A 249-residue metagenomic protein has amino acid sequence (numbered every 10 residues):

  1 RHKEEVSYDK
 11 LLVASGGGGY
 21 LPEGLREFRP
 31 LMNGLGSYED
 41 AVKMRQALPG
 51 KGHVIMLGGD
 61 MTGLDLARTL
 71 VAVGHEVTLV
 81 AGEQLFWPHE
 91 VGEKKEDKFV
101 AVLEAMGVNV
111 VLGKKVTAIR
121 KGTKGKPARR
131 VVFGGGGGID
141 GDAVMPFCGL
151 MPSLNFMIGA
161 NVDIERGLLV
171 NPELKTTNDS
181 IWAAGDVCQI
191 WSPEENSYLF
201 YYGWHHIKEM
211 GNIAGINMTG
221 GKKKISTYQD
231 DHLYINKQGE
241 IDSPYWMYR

Functional and structural regions predicted by a protein language model:
R1, G50-H53, G113, A128: Phosphate-coordination loops involved in phosphoryl transfer and adenosine-cofactor binding
V6, V73-P172, K222: A Rossmann-like FAD-binding core segment of flavoenzymes
K10-V73, V170-P172: Glycine-rich dinucleotide-binding loop and its adjacent helix/turn
V13-A14, M56, F133, P146 (+1 more regions): Redox-cofactor binding/interface segments in oxidoreductases and associated redox assembly factors
F28-K51, G138-I213: FAD-site-proximal beta/loop scaffold in flavoenzymes
V187-R249: Mid-to-C-terminal Rossmann-like scaffold of FAD/NAD(P)H-dependent oxidoreductases
